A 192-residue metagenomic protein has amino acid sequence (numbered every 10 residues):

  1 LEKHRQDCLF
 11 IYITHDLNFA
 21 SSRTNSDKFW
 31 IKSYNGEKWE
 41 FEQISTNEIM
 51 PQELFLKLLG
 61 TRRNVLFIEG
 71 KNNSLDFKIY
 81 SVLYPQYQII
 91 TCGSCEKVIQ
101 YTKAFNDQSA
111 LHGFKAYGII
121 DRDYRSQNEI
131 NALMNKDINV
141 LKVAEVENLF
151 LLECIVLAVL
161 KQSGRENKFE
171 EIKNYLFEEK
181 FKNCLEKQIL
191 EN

Functional and structural regions predicted by a protein language model:
L1-F55: Switch/communication elements of ASCE P-loop NTPase nucleotide-binding domains
L1-R5, L9-S22, F67, I119 (+5 more regions): N-terminal, helix-rich and Lys/Arg-enriched segments in bacterial and organellar proteins
E2-Q6, K57-G60, Q108-L111: Conserved catalytic network of the ASCE P-loop NTPase/AAA+ motor domain
K3, L83, L157: Active-site catalytic microenvironments for nucleophilic, acid-base chemistry
L17, N35, E96, E145-E147: Residue-level detector of flexible, active-site-proximal loop/helix-junction positions within diverse enzyme catalytic
I44-I49, T102-A110, L151-K161: Short, surface-exposed amphipathic charged segments that create phosphate/polyanion-binding patches used for binding
R63-E145, L160: Conserved helicase/translocase motor-coupling segment
D121, R125, A132-N192: Activity-critical C-terminal alpha-helical subdomain
